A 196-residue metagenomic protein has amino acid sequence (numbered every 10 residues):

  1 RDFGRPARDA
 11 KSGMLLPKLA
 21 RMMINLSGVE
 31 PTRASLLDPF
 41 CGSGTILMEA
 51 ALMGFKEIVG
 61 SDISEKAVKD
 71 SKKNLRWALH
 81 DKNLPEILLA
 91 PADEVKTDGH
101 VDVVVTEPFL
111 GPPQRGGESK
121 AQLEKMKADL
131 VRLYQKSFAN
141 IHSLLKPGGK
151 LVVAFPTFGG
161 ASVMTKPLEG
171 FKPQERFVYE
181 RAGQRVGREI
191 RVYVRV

Functional and structural regions predicted by a protein language model:
R1-V196: Class I S-adenosyl-L-methionine-dependent methyltransferase catalytic core
